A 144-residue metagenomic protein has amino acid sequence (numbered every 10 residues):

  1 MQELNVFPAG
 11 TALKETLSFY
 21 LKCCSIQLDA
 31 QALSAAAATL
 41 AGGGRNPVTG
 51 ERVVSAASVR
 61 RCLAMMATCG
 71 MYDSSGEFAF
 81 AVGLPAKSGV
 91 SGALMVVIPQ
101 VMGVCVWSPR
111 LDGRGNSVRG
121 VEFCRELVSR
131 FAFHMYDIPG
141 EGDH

Functional and structural regions predicted by a protein language model:
M1-V48, V53: Active-site-proximal helix/loop microenvironment of the serine DD-peptidase/beta-lactamase transpeptidase fold
A41-H144: Structured C-terminal helix/loop/strand segments within mature extracytoplasmic catalytic/sensor domains
